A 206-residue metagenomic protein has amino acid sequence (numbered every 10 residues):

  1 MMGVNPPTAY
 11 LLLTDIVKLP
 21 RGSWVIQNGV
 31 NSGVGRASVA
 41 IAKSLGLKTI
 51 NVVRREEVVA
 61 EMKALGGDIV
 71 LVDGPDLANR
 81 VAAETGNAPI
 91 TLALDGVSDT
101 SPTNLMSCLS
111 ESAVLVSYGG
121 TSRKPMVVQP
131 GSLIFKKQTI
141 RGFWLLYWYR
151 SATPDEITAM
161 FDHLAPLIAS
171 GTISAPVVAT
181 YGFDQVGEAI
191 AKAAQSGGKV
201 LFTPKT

Functional and structural regions predicted by a protein language model:
M2-P75: Mid-domain Rossmann-like dinucleotide-binding core that forms the NAD(H)/NADP(H) cofactor-binding site
G22, G67, P89-I90, I173 (+1 more regions): Local beta-strand N-terminus motif with an aromatic residue
I26, T91-L94, V116: N-terminal Rossmann-like NAD(P) cofactor-binding module of classical short-chain dehydrogenase/reductase
M62, T100-T172, P204-T206: Glycine-rich phosphate-binding loop and adjacent beta-alpha segment of Rossmann(oid) nucleotide-cofactor-binding
L77-A88: Short amphipathic alpha-helix with an adjacent loop that forms part of the alpha/beta core around
T172-A179, G187-T206: C-terminal capping/lid region of NAD(P)-dependent oxidoreductase domains
